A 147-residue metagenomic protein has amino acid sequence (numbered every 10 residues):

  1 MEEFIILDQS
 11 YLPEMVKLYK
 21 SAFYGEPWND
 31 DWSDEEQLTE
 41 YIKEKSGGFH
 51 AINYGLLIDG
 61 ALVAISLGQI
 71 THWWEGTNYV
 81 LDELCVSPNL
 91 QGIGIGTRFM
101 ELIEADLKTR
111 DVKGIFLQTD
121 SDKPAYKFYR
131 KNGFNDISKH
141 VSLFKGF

Functional and structural regions predicted by a protein language model:
M1-K17: A short beta-loop-alpha structural element at the N-terminal edge of CoA-dependent acyl/N-acetyltransferase catalytic
K20-I42: Conserved GNAT-fold acetyl-CoA-binding loop/helix
K43-G55: A short helix-loop-beta-strand connector motif used in the catalytic cores of GNAT acetyltransferases and, in some
N53-G55, A61-I70, V80, C85: Conserved beta-strand in the GNAT
T71-L81, Q91, I137-S138: A conserved beta-turn-beta hairpin within the catalytic core of GNAT-like acetyltransferases that forms part
L81, I115-T119: Conserved hydrophobic beta-strand within the GNAT/NAT acetyltransferase core sheet that lines the active-site cleft
V86, G92-A105, K131: Conserved acetyl-CoA-binding loop-helix of GNAT-fold acetyltransferases
T97, T109, K113, S121-K139 (+1 more regions): Conserved active-site alpha-helix within GNAT-family acetyltransferase domains
